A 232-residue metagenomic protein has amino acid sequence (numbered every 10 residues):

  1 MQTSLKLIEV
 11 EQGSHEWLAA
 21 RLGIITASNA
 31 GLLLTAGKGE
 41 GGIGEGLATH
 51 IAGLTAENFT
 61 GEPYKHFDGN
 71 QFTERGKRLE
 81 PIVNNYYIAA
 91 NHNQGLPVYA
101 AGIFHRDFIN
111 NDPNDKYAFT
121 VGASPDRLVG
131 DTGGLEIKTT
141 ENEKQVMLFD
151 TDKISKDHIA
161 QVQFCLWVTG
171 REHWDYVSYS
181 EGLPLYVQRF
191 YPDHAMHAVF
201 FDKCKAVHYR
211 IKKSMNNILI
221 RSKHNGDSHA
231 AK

Functional and structural regions predicted by a protein language model:
M1-R78, H229-K232: Charged, glycine-rich intrinsically disordered N-terminal tails and low-complexity linkers that flank
S4-L5, I82-Y86, H173-V177: Intrinsically disordered, low-complexity boundary segments flanking structured domains
A52, N84, V162: Generic structural marker for isolated residues within well-ordered, non-membrane alpha-helices of soluble domains
A56-E57, I88, L166: Residue-level preference for well-ordered alpha-helical positions
T73-V98: Acidic-basic catalytic patches of nuclease active cores, encompassing PD-(D/E)XK and other metal-cofactor nuclease
R75, L79, P192, M196-F200 (+1 more regions): Short, contiguous, pocket-lining structural segments that sit at or immediately flank catalytic/ligand-binding sites
N91-M215: Nucleic-acid nuclease catalytic cores
R210-A230: Charged phosphate-binding loop/patch that engages nucleotide di/tri-phosphates or the phosphate backbone of nucleic
